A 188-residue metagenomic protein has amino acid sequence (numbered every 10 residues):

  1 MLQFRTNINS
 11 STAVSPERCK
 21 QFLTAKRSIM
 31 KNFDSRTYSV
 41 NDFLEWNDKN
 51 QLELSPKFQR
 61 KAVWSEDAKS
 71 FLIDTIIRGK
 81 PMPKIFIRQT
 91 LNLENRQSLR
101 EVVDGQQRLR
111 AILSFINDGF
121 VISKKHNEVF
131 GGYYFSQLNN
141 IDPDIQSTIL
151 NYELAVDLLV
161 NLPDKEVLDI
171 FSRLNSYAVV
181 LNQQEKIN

Functional and structural regions predicted by a protein language model:
N9-T12, P16, L23-D42, L52 (+2 more regions): Basic- and aromatic-enriched surface patches that contact anionic nucleotides/nucleic acids
K49: C-terminal active-site subregion of NodB/CE4 polysaccharide deacetylases
